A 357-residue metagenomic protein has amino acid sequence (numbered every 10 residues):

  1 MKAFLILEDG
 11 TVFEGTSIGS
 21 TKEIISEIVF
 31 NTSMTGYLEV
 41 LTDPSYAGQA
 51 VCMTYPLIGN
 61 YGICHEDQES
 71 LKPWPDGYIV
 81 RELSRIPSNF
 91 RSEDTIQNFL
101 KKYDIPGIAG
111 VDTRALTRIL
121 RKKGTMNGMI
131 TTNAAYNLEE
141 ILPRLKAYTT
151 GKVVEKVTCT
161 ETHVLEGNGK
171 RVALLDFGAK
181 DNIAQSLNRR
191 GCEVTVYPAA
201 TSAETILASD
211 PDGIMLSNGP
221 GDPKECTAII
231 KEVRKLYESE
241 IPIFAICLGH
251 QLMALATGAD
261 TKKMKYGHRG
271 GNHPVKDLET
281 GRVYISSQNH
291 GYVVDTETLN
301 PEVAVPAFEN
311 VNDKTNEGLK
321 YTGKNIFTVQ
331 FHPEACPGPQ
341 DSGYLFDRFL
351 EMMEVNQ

Functional and structural regions predicted by a protein language model:
M1-E204, A208-S209, P223, C336 (+1 more regions): RNA-binding accessory domains that recognize and position tRNA/RNA substrates
P106-G107, V194, I243, T261 (+1 more regions): Hydrophobic beta-strand scaffold residues
D112, C247, H290, H332: Active-site glycine-centered loops adjacent to acidic/histidine catalytic or metal-binding residues that shape
G169-A173, E193, P242, I285 (+1 more regions): Residues that mark the start of a beta-strand
G213, N218-I285, V293, G338-M353: Cysteine-nucleophile active-site neighborhood
R282-G323, Q357: Catalytic beta-strand/loop cores that center a nucleophilic Ser/Cys/Thr and support acyl-enzyme chemistry
G318-N356: A glycine-centered loop/beta-turn motif at secondary-structure junctions
